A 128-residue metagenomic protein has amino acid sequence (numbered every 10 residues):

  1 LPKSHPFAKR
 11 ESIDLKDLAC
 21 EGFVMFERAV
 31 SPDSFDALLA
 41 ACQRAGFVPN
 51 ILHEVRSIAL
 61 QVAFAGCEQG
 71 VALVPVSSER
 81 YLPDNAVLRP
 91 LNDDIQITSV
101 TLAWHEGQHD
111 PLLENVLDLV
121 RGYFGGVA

Functional and structural regions predicted by a protein language model:
L1-C20, S77-N85: Acidic, Gly/Pro-rich loop/turn segments at junctions of secondary structure
F7, I58-G107: Beta-alpha-beta core module
F7-A8, G22-A45, D110-L117, V127: Secondary-structure junction motif
S12, S57-I58: Structural motif corresponding to alpha-helix initiation and N-cap regions
M25-F26, H53, L73-P75: Short beta-strand segments
R28, P49-S57: Short beta-strand-to-loop elements that line the ligand-binding cleft of bilobed periplasmic-binding protein-like
